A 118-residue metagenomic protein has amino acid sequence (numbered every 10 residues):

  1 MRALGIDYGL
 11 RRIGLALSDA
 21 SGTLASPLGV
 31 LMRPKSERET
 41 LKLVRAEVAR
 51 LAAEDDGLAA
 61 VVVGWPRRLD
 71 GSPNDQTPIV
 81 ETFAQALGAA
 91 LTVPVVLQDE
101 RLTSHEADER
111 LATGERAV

Functional and structural regions predicted by a protein language model:
M1-I6, L10-V118: Phosphate- and other anionic-substrate recognition elements at nucleic-acid/protein interfaces
